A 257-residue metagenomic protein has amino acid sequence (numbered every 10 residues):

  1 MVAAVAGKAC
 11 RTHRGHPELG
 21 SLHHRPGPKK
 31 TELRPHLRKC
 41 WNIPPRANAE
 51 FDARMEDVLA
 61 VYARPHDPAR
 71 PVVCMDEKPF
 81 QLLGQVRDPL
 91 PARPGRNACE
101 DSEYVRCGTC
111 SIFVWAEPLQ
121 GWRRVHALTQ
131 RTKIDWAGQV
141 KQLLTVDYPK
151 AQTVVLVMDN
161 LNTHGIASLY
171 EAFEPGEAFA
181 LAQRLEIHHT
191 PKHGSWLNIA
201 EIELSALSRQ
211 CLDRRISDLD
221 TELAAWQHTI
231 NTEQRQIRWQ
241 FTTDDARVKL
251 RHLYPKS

Functional and structural regions predicted by a protein language model:
A4-R106: Charge-mixed, compositionally biased segments that are often intrinsically disordered regulatory tracts
A6, H24, C74-D76, W115 (+7 more regions): Mobile genetic element proteins and their domesticated derivatives, centered on retroelements and DNA transposons
V86, T221-A225, T229-S257: C-terminal domain-tail junction helix/linker
R93-Q152: Electropositive, glycine- and tryptophan-enriched low-complexity nucleic-acid-binding patches
C99-Y104, E177-I199, R215-I216: RNase H-like polynucleotidyl transferase catalytic core
C110, N160, I187-R209, L223: RNase H-like two-metal-ion nuclease catalytic core shared by retroviral integrases and related mobile-element nucleases
R123, A200-D218, T229-N231: Active-site proximal helix-loop segment of RNase H-like, two-metal nucleases, encompassing DDE(D)
A151-H164: Acidic/histidine-rich, metal-coordinating catalytic segments
